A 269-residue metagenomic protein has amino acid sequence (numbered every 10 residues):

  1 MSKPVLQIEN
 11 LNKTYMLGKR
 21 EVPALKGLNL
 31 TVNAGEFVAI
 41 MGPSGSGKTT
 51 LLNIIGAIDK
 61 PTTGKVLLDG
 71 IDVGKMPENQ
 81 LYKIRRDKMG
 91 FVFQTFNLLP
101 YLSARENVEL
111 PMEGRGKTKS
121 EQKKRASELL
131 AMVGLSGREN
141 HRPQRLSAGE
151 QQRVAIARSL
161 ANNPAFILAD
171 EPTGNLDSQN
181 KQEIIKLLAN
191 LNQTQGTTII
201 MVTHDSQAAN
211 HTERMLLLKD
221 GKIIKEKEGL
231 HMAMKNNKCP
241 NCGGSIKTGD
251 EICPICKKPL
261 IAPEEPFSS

Functional and structural regions predicted by a protein language model:
M1-T14, K225-M234: ABC-family P-loop ATPase nucleotide-binding domain
P4-L218: ABC family nucleotide-binding domain
M215-E228: H-loop (His-switch) and adjacent beta-strand-loop-beta switch element of ABC-type ATPase nucleotide-binding domains
N236, D250: Residues immediately within or flanking Cys/His clusters that coordinate Zn2+ in small zinc-binding modules
C239, C253: Short cysteine-rich clusters marking metal-coordination/redox-active sites
G243, K257: Cys/His-coordinated zinc-binding microdomains
K258-F267: Short Cys/His-rich micro-motifs in 6-15 aa windows
